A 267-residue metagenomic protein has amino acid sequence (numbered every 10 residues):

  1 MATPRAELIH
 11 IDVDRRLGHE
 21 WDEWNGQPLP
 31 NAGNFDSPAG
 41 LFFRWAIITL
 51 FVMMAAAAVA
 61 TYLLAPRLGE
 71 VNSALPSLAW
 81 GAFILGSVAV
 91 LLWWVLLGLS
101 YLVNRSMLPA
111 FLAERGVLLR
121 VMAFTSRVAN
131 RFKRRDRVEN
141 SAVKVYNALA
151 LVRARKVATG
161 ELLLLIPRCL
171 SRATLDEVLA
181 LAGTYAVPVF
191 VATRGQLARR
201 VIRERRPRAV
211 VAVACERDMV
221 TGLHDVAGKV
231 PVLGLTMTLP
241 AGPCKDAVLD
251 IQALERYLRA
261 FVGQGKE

Functional and structural regions predicted by a protein language model:
M1-V95: Long terminal accessory regions outside catalytic cores
L85, A89-E177: N-terminal topogenic membrane-targeting module
A148-A150, A186-V201: A short, well-structured beta->alpha microelement
V178-P188: Short helix-loop-beta junction
G195, A214-D218, T236-A241: Short, acidic/turn-prone active-site loops that include or flank metal/cofactor- and phosphate-binding residues
V201, V220-D225, A241-L249: Short, charged, surface-exposed secondary-structure boundary motifs
R206-R208: Proline-aspartate-enriched helix->loop->beta-strand connector
V232-E267: Ser/Thr/Gly-rich flexible loops in soluble cytosolic domains mediating phosphotransfer, phosphorylation
